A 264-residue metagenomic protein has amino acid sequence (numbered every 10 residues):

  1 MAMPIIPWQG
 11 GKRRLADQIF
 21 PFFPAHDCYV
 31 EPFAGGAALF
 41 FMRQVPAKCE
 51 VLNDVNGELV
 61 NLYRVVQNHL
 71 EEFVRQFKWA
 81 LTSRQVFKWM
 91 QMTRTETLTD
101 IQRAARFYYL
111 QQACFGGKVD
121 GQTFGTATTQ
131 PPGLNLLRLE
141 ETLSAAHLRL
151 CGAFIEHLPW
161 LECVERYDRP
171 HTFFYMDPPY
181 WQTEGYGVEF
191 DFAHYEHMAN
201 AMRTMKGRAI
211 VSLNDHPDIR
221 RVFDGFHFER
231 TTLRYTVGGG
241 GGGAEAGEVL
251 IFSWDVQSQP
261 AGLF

Functional and structural regions predicted by a protein language model:
M1-L15, F22, A37, Q67-Y175 (+5 more regions): SAM-dependent nucleic-acid methyltransferase catalytic core
A25-Q85: Conserved S-adenosyl-L-methionine
G35, Y63, Y108, A209 (+1 more regions): A residue-level signal for conserved active-site and pocket-lining positions in enzyme catalytic cores
M42-P46, E165-R169, P217-G225: Short loop/helix-cap segments at secondary-structure boundaries that form the rim of catalytic
V51-D54, Y175-M176, H227-L233: Short hydrophobic/aromatic-enriched beta-strand-loop microsegments
N56-E58, Y180-W181, T232-G239: Short, acidic/turn-prone active-site loops that include or flank metal/cofactor- and phosphate-binding residues
Y186-F190: Short, solvent-exposed loop/turn segments at secondary-structure boundaries
D191-F264: Long, positively charged, glycine-interspersed low-complexity recognition regions
